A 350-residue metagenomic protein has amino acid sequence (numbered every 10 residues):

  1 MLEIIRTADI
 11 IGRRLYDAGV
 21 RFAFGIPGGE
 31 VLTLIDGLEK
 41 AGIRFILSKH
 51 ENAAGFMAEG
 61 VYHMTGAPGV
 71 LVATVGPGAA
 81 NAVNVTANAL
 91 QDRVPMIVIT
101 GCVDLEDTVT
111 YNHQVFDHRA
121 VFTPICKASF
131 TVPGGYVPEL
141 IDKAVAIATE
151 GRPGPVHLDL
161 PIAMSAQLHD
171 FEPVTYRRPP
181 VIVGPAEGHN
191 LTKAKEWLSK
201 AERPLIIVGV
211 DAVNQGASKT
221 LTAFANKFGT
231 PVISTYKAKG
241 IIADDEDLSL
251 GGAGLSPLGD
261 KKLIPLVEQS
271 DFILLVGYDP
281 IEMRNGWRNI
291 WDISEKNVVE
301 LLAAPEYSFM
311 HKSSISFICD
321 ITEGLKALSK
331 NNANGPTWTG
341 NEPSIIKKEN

Functional and structural regions predicted by a protein language model:
M1-G340, S344-N350: N-terminal alpha/beta PP-like core and its mobile active-site loop of ThDP/TPP-dependent enzymes
